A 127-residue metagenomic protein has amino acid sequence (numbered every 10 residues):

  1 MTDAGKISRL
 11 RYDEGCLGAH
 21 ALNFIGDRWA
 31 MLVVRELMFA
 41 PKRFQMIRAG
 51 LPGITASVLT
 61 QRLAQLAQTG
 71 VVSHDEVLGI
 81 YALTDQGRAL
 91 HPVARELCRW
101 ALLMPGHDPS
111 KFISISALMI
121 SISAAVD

Functional and structural regions predicted by a protein language model:
T2-L22: Short, Lys/Arg-enriched N-terminal segment that forms or immediately precedes the first helix of a structured domain
G15-T55, T69: N-terminal helix-turn-helix DNA-binding core of bacterial DNA-binding proteins
G26, E76-L97: Basic, amphipathic "hinge/linker" alpha-helix immediately C-terminal to the N-terminal HTH DNA-binding motif
T55, T60, T84: Ser/Thr-centric signal marking residues that sit in or immediately flank functional binding/regulatory motifs
L59-T69: Basic amphipathic alpha-helical segments that dock to polyanions
P92-D127: Amphipathic alpha-helical dimerization/coiled-coil segments that flank or bridge DNA-binding/regulatory modules
